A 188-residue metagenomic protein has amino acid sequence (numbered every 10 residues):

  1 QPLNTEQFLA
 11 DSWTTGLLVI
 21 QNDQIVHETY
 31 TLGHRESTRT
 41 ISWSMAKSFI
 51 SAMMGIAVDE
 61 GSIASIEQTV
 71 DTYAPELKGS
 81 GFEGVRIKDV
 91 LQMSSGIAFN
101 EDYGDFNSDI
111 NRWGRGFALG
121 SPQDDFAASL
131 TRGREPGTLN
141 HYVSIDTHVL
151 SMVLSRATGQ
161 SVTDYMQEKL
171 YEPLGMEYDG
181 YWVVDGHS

Functional and structural regions predicted by a protein language model:
P2, S12-G16, T38-A46, I63 (+6 more regions): Solvent-exposed, acidic/flexible segments
L3-Q7, S51-A52, Q68, K88 (+4 more regions): Solvent-exposed, polar/charged alpha-helical surfaces in well-ordered, non-transmembrane soluble domains, broadly
N4-H34: A short, well-structured edge-of-sheet supersecondary motif
W13, V19, T69, L77-A127: Extended ligand-binding groove/face enriched in aromatic
D23, I41-I66, V90, L150-L154: Active-site SXXK
E28, E36-S37, D102-S188: Catalytic-site signature segments of enzymes, centered on catalytic residues
E60-A98, S129, T158-S188: Active-site helix/loop module of the DD-peptidase/beta-lactamase fold, centered on the serine-lysine SxxK catalytic
